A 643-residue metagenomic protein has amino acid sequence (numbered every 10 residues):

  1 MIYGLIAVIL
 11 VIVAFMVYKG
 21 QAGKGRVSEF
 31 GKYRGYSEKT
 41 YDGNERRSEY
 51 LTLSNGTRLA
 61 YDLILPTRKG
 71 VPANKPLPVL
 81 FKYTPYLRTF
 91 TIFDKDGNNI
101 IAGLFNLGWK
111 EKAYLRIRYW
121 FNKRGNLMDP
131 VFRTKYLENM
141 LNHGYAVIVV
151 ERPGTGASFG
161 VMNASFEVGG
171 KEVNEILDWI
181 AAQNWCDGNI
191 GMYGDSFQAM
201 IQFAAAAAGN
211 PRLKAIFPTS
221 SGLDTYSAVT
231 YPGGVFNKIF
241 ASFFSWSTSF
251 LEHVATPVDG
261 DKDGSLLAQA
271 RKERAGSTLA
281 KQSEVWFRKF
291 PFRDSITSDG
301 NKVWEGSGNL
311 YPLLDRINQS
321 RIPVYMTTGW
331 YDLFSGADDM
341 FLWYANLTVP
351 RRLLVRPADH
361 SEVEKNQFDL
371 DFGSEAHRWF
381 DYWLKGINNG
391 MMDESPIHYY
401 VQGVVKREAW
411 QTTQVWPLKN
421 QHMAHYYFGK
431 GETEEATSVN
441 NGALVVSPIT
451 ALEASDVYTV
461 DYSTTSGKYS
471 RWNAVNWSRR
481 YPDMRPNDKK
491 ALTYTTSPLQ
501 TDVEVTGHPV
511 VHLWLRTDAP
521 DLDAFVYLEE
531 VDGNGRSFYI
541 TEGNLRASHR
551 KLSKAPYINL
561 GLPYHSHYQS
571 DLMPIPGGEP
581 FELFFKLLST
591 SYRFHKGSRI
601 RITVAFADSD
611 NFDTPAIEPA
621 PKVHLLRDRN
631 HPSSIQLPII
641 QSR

Functional and structural regions predicted by a protein language model:
Y33-K75, T495-T501, W514-L515, D571 (+1 more regions): N-terminal cap/lid segment of alpha/beta-hydrolase-fold proteins
A73-P85: Short beta-strand element of the alpha/beta-hydrolase
L87-N126, P130-L137, N142, A207-Q319: Accessory cap/linker subdomain of secreted extracellular hydrolases
V131-F132, N142, A164-N184: Alpha/beta-hydrolase active-site loop
N184-F197: Alpha/beta-hydrolase fold nucleophile elbow
A199-N210, L513: Short glycine-enriched nucleophile-adjacent loop and the immediately C-terminal alpha-helix near the catalytic center
R271-R274, E362, Q367-R643: C-terminal, loop-rich substrate-recognition/catalytic regions characterized by aromatic stacking residues
S320, M326-T328: Short beta-strand/loop motif that positions the catalytic acidic residue of the alpha/beta-hydrolase fold
